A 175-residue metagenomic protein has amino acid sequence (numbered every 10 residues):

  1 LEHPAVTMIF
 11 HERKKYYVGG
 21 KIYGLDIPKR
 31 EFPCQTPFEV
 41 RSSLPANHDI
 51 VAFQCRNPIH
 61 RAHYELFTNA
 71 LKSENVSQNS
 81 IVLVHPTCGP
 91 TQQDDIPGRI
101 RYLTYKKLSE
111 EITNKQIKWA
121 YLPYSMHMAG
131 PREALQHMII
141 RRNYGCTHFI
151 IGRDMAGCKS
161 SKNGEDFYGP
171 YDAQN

Functional and structural regions predicted by a protein language model:
L1-N175: Active-site cores that bind ATP or allylic diphosphates and position pyrophosphate for catalysis
